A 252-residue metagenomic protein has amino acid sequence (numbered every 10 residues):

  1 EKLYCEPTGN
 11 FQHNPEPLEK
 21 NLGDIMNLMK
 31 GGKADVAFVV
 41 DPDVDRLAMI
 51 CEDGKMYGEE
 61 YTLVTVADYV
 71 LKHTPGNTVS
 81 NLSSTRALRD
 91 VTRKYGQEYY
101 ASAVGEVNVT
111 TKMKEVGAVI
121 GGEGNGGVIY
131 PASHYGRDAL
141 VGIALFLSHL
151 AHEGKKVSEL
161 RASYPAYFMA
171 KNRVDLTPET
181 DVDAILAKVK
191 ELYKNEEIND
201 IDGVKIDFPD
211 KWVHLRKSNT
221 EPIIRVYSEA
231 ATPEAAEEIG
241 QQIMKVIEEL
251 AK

Functional and structural regions predicted by a protein language model:
E1-E153, L160, A166: Phosphate-binding chemistry for phosphorylated carbohydrates and sugar-nucleotides
E153-K252: Catalytic-core signal marking the mid-to-C-terminal active-site face
